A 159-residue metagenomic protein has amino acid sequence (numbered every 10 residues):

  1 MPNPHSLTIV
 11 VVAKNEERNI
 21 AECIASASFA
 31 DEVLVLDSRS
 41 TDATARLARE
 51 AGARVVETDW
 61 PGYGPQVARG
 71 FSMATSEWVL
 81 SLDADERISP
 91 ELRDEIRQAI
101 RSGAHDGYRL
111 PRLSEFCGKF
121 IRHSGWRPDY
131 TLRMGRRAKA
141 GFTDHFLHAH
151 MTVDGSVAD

Functional and structural regions predicted by a protein language model:
S6-T8: Cell-envelope/extracellular polymer assembly enzymes that use nucleotide-activated donors
V11-E32: Short, well-formed alpha-helical segments that are part of the catalytic scaffolds of diverse glycosyltransferases
E17, S26, D37-R49, D83: A conserved acidic beta->alpha catalytic loop
E32, R54, S156-A158: Conserved beta-strand segments of alpha/beta enzyme cores
L34, A45-M73: Conserved donor nucleotide-binding strand/loop of the catalytic core
L36, T58, L80-A84: Catalytic metal- and UDP-sugar-binding loop of GT-A-like glycosyltransferases, i.e., residues flanking the conserved
S40, W60-G62, E86: Alpha/beta-hydrolase active-site loop signature
G64-F71, E77-W78, L82, S89-D159: Catalytic-site signature of metal-activated, phosphate-bearing donor transferases, centered on the GT-A/GT-A-like
